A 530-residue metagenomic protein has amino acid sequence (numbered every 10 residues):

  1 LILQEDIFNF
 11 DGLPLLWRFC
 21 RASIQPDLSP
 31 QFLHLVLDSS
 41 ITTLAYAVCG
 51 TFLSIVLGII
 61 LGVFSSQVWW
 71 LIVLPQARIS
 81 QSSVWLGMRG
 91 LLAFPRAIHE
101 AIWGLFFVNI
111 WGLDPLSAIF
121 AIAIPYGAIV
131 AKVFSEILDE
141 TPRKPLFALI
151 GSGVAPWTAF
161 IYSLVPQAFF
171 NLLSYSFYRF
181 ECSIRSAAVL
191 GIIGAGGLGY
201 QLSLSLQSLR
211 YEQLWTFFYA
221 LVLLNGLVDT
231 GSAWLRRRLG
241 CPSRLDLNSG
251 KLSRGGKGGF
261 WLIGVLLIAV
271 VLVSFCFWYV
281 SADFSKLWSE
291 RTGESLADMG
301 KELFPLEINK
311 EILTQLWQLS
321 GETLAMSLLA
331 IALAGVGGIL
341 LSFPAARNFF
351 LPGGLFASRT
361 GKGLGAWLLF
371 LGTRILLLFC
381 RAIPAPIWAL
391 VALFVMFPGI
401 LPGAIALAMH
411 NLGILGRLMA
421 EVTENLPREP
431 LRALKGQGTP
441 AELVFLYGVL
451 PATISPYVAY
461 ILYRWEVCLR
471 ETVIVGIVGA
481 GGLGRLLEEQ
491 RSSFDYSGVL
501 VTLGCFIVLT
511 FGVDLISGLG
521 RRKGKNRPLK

Functional and structural regions predicted by a protein language model:
L1-V84, R89, G231-L371, K525-K530: N-terminal, non-cleaved signal-anchor transmembrane helix
L33, L37, I41, S80-G87 (+16 more regions): Alpha-helical membrane-protein architecture signal
L37-A45, M88-P95, H99, E181 (+6 more regions): Alpha-helical membrane-interface segments at transmembrane helix boundaries
A47, T51-I59, V63, Q67 (+21 more regions): Hydrophobic positions within alpha-helical transmembrane segments of bacterial inner-membrane proteins
Q81-A123, G361-A406: Generic hydrophobic transmembrane alpha-helix motif, especially the helices
N109, I184-L221, G240-C241, F394 (+2 more regions): Glycine-rich helix-loop "coupling/hinge" segments at transmembrane-helix boundaries in multipass transporters
L113-R179, S186, T230, V391 (+3 more regions): Membrane-cytosol interface at the C-terminal ends of specific transmembrane alpha-helices in multi-pass membrane
